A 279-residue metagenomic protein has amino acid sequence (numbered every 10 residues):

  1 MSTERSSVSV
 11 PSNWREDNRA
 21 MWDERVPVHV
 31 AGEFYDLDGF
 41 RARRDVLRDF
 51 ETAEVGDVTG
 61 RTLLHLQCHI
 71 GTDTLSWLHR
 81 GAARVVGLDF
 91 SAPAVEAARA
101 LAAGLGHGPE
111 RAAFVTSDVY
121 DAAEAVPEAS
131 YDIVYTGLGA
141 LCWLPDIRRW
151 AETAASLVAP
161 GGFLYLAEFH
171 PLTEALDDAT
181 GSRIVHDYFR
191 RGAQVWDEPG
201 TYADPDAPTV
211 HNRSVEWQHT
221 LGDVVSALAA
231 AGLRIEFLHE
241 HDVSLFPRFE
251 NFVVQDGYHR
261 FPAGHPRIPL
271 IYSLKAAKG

Functional and structural regions predicted by a protein language model:
M1-D38: N-terminal, positively charged/glycine-rich alpha-helical extensions of SAM-dependent methyltransferases
E33-T62, S76: Conserved alpha-helix/loop element of class I SAM-dependent methyltransferases that forms part of the SAM/SAH-binding
T62-A123: Class I SAM-dependent methyltransferase SAM/SAH-binding core
Y120, E124-V134: A short acidic, Gly/Pro-enriched loop at the edge of an enzyme's catalytic core that lines a small-molecule cofactor
D132-R148: A short SAM/SAH-binding and catalytic strip from SAM-dependent methyltransferases
R148-F163: A short glycine-rich, Lys/Arg-flanked "PGG" loop and its adjoining helix->strand segment in the class I
F163-Y202: Conserved class I S-adenosyl-L-methionine
V215-L238: Short alpha-helix
